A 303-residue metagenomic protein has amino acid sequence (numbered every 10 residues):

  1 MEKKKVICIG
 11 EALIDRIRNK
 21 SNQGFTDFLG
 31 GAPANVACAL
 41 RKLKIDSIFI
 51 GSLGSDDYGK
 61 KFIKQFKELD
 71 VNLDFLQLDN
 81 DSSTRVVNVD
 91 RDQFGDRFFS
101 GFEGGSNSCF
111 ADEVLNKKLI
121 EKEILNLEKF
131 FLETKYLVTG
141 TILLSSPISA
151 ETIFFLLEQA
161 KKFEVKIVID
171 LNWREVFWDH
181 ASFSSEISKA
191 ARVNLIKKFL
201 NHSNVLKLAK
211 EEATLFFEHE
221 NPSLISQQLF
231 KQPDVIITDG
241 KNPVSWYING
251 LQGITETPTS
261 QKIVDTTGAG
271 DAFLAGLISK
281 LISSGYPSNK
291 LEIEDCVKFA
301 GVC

Functional and structural regions predicted by a protein language model:
M1-K20: Positively charged, low-complexity intrinsically disordered leader regions
M1-K5, E158-K162, E218-C303: Conserved phosphate-binding/catalytic region of the ribokinase-like
G10-A12, A32, I142, L171 (+1 more regions): Active-site metal-binding loops of divalent metal-dependent hydrolases
R16, D46-T141: Conserved N-terminal subdomain of the carbohydrate kinase-like
N22-C38: Short catalytic helix/loop segments, enriched in acidic residues and glycine and frequently bearing histidine
V36-D46, K280-I282: Alpha-helix C-terminal capping segments
K129-F130, K198-F199, Q228: Structural alpha-helical scaffold elements that stabilize or flank donor/cofactor-binding regions in carbohydrate
Y136-I225, N242-P243: Conserved beta-alpha-beta core of the PfkB/ribokinase-like small-molecule kinase fold
